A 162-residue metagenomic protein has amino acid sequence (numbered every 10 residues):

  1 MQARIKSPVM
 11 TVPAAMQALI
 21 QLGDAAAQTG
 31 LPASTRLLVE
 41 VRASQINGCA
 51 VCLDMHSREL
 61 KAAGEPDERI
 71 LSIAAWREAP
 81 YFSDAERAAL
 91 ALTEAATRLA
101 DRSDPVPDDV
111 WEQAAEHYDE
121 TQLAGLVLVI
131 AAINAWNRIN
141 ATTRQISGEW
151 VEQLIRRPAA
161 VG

Functional and structural regions predicted by a protein language model:
M1-G162: Hydrophobic alpha-helical segments
